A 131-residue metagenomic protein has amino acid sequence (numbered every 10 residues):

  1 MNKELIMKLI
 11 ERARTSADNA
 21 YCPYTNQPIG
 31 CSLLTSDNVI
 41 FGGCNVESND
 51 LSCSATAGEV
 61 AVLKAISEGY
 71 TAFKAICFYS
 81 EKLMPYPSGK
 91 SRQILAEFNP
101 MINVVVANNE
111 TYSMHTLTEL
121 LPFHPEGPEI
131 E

Functional and structural regions predicted by a protein language model:
M1-C22, E68-E131: C-terminal binding/interaction regions
R12, A57-K64: Short, well-ordered amphipathic alpha-helical segments that serve as non-catalytic structural scaffolds within diverse
Y24-N26: Short solvent-exposed loop/turn micro-motifs enriched in small/polar/acidic residues
P28-T35: Short beta-strand scaffold segments in enzyme catalytic cores
L34, E47, Q93: Short, electropositive, low-hydrophobicity segments enriched in small/polar residues
V39-I40: Hydrophobic "anchor" residues
C44-E59: Compact, glycine-rich, soluble single-domain proteins
